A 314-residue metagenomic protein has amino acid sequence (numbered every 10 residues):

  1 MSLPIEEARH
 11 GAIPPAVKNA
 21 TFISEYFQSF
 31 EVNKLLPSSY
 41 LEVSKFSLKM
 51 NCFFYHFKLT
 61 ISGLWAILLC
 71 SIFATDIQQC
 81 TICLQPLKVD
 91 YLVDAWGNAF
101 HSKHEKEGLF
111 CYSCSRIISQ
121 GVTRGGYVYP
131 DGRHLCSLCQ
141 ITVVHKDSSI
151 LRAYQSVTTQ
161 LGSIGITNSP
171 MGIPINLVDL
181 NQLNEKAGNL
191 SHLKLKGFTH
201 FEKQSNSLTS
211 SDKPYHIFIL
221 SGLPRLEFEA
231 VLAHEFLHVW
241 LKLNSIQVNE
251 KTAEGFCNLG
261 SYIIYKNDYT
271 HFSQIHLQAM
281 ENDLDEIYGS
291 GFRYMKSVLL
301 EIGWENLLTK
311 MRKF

Functional and structural regions predicted by a protein language model:
V17-A20, K45, C52, C80-C83 (+3 more regions): Short cysteine-rich clusters marking metal-coordination/redox-active sites
E25, L36, K58, I67-S71 (+5 more regions): Zinc-coordinating Cys/His ligand positions in small cysteine/histidine-rich zinc-finger domains
E25-V32, G63, L87-G97, Q120-V128: Canonical RING-type zinc finger of E3 ubiquitin-protein ligases
I77-T81, E105-I117, V122-P130, S149 (+2 more regions): Pan-zinc metallopeptidase signature
D147-I175: Zn2+-dependent metallopeptidase catalytic core
L161, A230-N244, E254-N258: Active-site recognition of the HExxH zinc-binding catalytic motif
L190-E229, F236-L243: Active-site scaffold of zinc-dependent metalloenzymes
I246-Y288: Post-HExxH zinc-binding segment in Zn-dependent metallohydrolases
